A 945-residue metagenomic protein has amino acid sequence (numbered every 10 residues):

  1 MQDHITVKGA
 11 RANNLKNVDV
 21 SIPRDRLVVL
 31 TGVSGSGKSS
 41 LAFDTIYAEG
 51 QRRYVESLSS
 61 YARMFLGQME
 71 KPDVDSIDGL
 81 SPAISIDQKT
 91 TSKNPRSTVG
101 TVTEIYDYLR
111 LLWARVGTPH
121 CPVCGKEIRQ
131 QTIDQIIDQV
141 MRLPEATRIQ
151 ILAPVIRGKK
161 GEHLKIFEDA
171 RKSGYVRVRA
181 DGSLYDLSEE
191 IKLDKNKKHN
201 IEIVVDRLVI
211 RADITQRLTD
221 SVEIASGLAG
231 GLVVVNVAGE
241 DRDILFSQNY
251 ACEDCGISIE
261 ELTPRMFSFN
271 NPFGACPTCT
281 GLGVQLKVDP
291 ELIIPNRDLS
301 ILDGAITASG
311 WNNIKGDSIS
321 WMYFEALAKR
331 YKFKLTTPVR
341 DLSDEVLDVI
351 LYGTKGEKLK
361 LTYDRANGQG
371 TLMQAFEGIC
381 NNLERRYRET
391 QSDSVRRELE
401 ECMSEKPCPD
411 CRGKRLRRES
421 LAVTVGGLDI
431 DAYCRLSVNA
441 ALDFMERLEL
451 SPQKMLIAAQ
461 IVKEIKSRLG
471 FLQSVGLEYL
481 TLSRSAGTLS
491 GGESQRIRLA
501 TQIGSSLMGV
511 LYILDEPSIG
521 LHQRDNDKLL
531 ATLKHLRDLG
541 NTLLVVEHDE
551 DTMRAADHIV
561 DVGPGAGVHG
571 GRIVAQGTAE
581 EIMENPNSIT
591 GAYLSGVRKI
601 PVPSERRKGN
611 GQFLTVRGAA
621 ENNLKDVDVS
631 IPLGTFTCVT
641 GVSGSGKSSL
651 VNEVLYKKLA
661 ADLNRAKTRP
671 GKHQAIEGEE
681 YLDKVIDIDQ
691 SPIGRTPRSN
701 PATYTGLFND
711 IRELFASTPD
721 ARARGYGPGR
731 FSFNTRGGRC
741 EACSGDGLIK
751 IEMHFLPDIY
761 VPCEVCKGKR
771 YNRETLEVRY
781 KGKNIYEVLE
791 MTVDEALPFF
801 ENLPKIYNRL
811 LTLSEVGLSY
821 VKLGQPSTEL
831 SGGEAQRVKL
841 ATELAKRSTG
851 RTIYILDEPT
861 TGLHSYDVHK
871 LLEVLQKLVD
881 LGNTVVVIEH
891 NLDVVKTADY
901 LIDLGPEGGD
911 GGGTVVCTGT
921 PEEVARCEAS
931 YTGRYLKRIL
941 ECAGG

Functional and structural regions predicted by a protein language model:
M1-G945: Conserved phosphate-binding elements of NTP-dependent enzyme cores
